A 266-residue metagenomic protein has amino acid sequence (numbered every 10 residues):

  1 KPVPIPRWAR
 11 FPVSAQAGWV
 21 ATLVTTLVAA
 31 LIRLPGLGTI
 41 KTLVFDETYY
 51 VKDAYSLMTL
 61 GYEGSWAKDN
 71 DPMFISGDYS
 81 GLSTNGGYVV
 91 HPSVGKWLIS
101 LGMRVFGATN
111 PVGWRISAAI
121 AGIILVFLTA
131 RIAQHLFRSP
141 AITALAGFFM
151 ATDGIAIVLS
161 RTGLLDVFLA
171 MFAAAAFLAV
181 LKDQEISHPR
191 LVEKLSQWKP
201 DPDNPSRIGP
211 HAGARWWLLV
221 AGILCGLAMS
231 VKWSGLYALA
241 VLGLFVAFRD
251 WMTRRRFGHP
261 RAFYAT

Functional and structural regions predicted by a protein language model:
K1-T266: Membrane-integral, polyisoprenol-dependent glycosyltransferases of the GT-C/oligosaccharyltransferase superfamily
